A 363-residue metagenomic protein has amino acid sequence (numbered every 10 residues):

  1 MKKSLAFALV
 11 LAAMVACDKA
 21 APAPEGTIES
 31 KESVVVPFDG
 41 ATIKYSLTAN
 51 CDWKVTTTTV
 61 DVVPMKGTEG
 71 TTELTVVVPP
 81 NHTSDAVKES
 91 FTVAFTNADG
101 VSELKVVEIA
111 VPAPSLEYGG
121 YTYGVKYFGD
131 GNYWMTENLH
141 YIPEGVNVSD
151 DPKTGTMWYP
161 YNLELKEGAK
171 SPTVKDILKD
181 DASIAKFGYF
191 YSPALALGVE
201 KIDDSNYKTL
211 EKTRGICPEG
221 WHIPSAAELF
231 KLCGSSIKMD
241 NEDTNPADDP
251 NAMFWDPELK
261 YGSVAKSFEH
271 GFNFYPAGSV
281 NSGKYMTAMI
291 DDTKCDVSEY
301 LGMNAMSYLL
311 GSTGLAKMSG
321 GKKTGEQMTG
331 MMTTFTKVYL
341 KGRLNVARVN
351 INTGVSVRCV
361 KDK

Functional and structural regions predicted by a protein language model:
M1-V35, N97-G119, L309, C359 (+1 more regions): Bacterial Sec-dependent N-terminal signal peptides
A23-P24, S84, P112-K363: Conserved positions within compact, well-structured domain cores
T27, S46-T75: Surface-exposed binding patches on compact interaction domains or structured appendages
F38-T42: Short coil/turn motif common to extracellular beta-sandwich-like domains
I43-Y45, L74, E89, K105-V107: Hydrophobic residues positioned within well-ordered beta-strands of beta-sheet architectures
L74, D85-D99: A short beta-strand micro-motif common to beta-rich folds, especially ectodomain repeats
P79, A94-A98, L229: Beta-strand-rich extracellular modules
P79-D85: Short, surface-exposed loop/turn segments at beta-strand-coil junctions that are enriched for proline with nearby
